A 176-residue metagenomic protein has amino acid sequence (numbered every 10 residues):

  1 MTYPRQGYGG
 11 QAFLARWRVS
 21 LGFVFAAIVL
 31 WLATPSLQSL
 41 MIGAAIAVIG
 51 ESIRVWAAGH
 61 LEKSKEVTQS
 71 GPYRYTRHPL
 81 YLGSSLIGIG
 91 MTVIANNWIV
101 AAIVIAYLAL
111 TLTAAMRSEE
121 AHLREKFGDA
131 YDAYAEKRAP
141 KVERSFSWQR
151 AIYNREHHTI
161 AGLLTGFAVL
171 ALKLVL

Functional and structural regions predicted by a protein language model:
M1-S70, L82-L176: Membrane-anchoring alpha-helices and their flanking helix-loop junctions
T76-P79: Histidine-centered phosphotransfer motif of kinases
